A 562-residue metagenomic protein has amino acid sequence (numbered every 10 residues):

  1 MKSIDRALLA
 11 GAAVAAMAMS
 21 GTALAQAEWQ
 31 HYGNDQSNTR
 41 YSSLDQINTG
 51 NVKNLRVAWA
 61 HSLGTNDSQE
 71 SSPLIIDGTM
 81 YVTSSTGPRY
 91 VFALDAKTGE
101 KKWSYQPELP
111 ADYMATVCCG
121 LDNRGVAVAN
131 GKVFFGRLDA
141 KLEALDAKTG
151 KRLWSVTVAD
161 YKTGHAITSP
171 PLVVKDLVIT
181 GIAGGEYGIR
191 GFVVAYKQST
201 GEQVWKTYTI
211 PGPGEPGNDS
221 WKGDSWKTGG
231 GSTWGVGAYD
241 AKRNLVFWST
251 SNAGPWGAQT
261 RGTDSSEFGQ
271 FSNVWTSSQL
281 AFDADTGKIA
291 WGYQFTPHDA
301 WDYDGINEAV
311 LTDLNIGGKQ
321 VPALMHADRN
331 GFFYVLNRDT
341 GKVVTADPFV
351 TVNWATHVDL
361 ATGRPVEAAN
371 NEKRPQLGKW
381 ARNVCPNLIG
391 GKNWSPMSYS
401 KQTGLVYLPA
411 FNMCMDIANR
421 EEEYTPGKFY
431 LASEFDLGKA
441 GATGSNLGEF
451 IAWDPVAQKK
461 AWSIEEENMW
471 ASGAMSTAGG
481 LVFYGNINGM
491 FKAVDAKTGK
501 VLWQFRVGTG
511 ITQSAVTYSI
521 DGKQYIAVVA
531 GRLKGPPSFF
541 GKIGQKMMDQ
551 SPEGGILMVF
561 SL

Functional and structural regions predicted by a protein language model:
A25-V57, T209-P216, N370-E372, K439-A440 (+1 more regions): Blade/loop signatures of beta-propeller domains
W29-G33, S68-Y90, A115-L142, A166-R190 (+7 more regions): Repeat-blade elements of multi-bladed beta-propeller folds
N38-V158, S476-T477: N-terminal cofactor/phosphate-binding cores enriched in small/glycine residues, especially glycine-rich loops such as
H61-S72, S104-A127, S155-P170, Y187 (+11 more regions): Extracytoplasmic beta-rich repeat domains
L145, G150, G191-Q203, S265-G287 (+4 more regions): Beta-propeller blade signature
T180-G191, W248-N273, A381, N412-T443 (+1 more regions): Short, conserved, GDST-rich strand-edge loop motifs in beta-rich repeat architectures
D313, A410-N412, A442-K500: Loop/turn-rich, solvent-exposed surfaces of beta-rich toroidal or solenoidal domains
V516-L562: Blade-level signature of beta-propeller repeat domains, shared across WD40, Kelch, NHL, RCC1 and BNR/Asp-box propellers
